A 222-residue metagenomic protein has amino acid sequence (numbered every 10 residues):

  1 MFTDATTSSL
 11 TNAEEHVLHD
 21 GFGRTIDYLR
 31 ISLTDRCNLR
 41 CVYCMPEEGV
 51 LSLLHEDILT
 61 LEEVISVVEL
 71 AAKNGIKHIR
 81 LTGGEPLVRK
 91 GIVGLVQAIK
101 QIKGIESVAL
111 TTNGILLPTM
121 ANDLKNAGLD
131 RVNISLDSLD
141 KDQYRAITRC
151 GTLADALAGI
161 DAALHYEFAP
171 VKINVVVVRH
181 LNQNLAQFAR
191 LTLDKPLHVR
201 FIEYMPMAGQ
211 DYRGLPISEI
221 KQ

Functional and structural regions predicted by a protein language model:
M1-R30, R40-V42, K73: N-terminal [4Fe-4S]-dependent radical SAM core
G21-L61: Canonical Radical SAM [4Fe-4S] cluster-binding loop centered on the CxxxCxxC motif and its immediate flanking residues
L33, C37, C41, L81 (+3 more regions): Conserved, mostly hydrophobic/aromatic
E48-S52, L139-K141, Y204-M207: A short, flexible beta-alpha/helix-coil linker loop
I58-R80, V88-K195: Radical SAM/AdoMet-radical enzyme domain recognition
E85: Conserved G/P- and acidic residue-centered "switch" motifs that form tight phosphate/ATP-binding loops in soluble
N184-A186, L191-Q222: A C-terminal junction/extension of Radical SAM enzymes
